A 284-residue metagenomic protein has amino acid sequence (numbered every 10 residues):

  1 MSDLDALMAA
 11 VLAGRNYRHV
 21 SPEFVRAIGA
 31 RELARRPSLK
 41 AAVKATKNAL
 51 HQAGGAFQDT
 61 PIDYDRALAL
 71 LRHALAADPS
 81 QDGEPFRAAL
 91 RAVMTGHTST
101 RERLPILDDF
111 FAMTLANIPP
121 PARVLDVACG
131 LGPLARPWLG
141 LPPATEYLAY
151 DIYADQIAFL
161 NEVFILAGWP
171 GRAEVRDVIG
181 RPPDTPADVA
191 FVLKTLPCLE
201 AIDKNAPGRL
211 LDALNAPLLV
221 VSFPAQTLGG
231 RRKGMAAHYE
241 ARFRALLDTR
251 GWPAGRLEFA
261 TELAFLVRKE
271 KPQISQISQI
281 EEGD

Functional and structural regions predicted by a protein language model:
L33-I118: Conserved Class I S-adenosyl-L-methionine-dependent methyltransferase catalytic core
P120-G132: Conserved class I S-adenosyl-L-methionine
L131-P143: Conserved SAM-binding loop of SAM-dependent methyltransferases across substrates and taxa, primarily the Class I
R136, A187-I202: A short SAM/SAH-binding and catalytic strip from SAM-dependent methyltransferases
E146-D151: Conserved SAM-binding motif I beta-strand of class I
Y153-D155: Conserved SAM/SAH-binding beta-strand->alpha-helix loop
A158-V189, L199: S-adenosyl-L-methionine
A216-L228: Conserved beta-strand signature within the Rossmann-like core of class I S-adenosyl-L-methionine
